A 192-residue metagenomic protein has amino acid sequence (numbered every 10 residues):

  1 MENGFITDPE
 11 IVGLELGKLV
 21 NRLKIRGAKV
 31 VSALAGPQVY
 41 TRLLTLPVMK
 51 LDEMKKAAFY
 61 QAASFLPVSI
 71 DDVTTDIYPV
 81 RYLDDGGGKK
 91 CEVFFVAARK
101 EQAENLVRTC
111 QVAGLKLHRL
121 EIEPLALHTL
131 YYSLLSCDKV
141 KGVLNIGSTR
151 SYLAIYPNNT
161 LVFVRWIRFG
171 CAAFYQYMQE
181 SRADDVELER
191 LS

Functional and structural regions predicted by a protein language model:
M1, L44-L46, I167: Generic detection of short hydrophobic beta-strand segments and adjacent strand-loop junctions
M1, Q38-Y40, L161: A short, flexible beta-alpha/helix-coil linker loop
M1-V20, M54, V186: N-terminal phosphate-binding loop and adjacent alpha-helix
I11-K18, A57-Q61, E101, N105 (+2 more regions): Long, highly charged amphipathic alpha-helices
R26, G87-L191: Small-residue (GG/TT-enriched) beta-loop-alpha framework at ligand/catalytic clefts
K29, A33-L134: Active-site neighborhood for divalent-cation/phosphate handling
